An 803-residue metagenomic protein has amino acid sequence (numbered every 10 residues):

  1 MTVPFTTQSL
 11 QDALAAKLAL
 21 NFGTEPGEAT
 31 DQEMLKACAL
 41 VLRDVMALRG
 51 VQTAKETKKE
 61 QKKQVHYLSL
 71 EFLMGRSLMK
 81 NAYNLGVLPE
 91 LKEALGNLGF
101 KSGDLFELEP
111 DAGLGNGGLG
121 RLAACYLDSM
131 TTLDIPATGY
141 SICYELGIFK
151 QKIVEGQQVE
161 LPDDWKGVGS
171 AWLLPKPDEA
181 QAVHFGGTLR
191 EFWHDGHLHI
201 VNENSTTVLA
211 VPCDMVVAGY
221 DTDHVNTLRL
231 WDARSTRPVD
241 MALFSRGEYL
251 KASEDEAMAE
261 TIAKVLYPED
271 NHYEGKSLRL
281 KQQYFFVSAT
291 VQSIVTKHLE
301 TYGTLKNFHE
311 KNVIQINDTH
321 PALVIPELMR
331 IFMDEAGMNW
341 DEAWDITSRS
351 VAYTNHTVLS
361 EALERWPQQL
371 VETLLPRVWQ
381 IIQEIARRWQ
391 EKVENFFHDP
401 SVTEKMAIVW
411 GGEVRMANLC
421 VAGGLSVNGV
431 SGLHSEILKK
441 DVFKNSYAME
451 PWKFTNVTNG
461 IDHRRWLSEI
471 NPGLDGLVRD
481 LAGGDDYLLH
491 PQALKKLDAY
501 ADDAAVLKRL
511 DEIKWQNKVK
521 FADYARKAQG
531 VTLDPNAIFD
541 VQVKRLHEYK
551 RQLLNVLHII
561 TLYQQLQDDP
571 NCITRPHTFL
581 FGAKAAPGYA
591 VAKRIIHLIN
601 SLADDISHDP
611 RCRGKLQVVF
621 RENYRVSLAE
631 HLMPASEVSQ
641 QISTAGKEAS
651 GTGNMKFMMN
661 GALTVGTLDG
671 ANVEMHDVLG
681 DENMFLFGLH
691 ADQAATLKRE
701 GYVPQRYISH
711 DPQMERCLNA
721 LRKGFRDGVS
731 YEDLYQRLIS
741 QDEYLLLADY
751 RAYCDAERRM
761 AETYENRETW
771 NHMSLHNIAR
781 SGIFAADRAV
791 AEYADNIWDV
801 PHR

Functional and structural regions predicted by a protein language model:
M1-R803: A conserved ligand/cofactor-binding region detector
